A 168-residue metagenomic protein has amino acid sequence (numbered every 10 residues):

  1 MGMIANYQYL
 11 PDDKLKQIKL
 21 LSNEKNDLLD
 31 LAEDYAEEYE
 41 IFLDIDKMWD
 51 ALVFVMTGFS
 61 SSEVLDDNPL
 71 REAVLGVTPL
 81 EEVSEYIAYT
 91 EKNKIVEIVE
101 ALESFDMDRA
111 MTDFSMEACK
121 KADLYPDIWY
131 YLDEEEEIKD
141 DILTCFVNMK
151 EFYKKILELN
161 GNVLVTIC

Functional and structural regions predicted by a protein language model:
M1-T144, E151, K155: Acidic (Asp/Glu-rich) sequence patches and key acidic residues that form negatively charged surfaces used
V165-C168: Short hydrophobic/aromatic patches at helix-to-coil boundaries
